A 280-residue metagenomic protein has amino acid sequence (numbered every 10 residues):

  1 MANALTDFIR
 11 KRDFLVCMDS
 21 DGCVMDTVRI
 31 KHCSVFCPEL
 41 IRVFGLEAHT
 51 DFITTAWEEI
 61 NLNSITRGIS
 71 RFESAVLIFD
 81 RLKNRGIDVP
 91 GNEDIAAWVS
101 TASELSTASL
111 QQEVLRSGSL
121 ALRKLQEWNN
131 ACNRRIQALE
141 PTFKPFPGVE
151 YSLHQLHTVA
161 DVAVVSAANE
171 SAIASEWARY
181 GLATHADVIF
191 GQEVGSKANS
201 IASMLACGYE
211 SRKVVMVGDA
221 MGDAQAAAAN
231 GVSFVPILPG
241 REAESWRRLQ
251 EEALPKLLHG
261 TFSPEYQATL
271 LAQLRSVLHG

Functional and structural regions predicted by a protein language model:
M1-M18, T55, I60, S64-R67 (+3 more regions): Non-catalytic pre-domain segments flanking phosphatase-related domains
N3-L5, C132, G240: Short, basic/polar N-terminal leader/transit segment immediately after the initiator methionine
T6, C37, T50-D51, P90 (+3 more regions): Residue-level detector of alpha-helical recognition elements and their boundaries
I9-I30, A227: Asp-based phosphoryl-transfer active-site loop
V16, F36, R42, L249-E252: A signal for specific C-terminal beta-sheet/loop modules enriched in small/flexible residues with GP/PG/PP motifs
C17-M18, V164-V165, P236: A structural signal for short, well-ordered beta-strand segments and their strand-loop junctions that often border
C23-A168, E265: Alpha-helical substrate-recognition element adjacent to the catalytic core
P141-D161, N169-G280: C-terminal cap/substrate-recognition subdomain and adjoining C-terminal extension of metal-dependent phosphatase-like
